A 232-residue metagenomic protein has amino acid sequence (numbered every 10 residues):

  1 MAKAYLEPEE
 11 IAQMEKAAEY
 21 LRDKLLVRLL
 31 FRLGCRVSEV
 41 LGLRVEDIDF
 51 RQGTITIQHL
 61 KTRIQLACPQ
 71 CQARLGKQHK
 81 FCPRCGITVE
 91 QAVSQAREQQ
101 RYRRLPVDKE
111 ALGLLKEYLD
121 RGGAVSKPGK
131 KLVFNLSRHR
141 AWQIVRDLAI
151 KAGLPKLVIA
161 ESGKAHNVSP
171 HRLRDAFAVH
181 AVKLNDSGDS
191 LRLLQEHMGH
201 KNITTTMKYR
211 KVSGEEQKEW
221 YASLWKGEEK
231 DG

Functional and structural regions predicted by a protein language model:
M1-A12, Q58: Flexible interdomain linker/hinge and immediately adjacent N-terminus of the catalytic tyrosine-recombinase domain
A2-Y5, A73-E90, L224-G232: C-terminal secondary-structure termini that scaffold catalytic or DNA-interacting sites
P8-L33, V37, N185: Basic, Lys/Arg- and aromatic-enriched nucleic-acid-binding interface segment
I11, R22-K24, R138, W142 (+1 more regions): Short, leucine-enriched amphipathic alpha-helices that occur as contiguous helical runs
L30-Q52: Short, charged phosphate-coordinating catalytic segments
R63-K77, P83-G86, V93-E117, K127-I150: C-terminal catalytic core of Y-nucleophile DNA break-rejoin enzymes
G123-G129, Q143-E196: Short, basic (Lys/Arg/His-rich) helix/loop patches that form interaction surfaces in the mid-to-C-terminal regions
M198-S223: Catalytic-site neighborhood detector that most strongly recognizes the C-terminal catalytic loop/helix of tyrosine
